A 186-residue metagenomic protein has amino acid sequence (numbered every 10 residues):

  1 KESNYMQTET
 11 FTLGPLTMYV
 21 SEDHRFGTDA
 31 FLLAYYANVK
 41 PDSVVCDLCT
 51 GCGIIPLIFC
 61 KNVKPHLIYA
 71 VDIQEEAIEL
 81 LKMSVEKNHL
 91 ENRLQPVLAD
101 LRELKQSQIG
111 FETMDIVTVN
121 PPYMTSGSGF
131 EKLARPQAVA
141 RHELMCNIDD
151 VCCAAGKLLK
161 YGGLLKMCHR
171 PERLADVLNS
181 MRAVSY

Functional and structural regions predicted by a protein language model:
Y5-K40: Class I SAM-dependent transferase core
V20, L98-A99, H169: Short loop/edge segments at beta-strand edges and connector loops that shape dinucleotide/nucleotide cofactor-binding
F26, M145-Y186: Conserved Class I SAM-dependent methyltransferase catalytic core
T28, T50, I68, D72 (+2 more regions): Residues at secondary-structure transition points
Y35-G110, I116-V119, T125-G127: Conserved SAM/SAH cofactor-binding pocket of Class I
K82, G129-K132, L178-M181: Short amphipathic alpha-helical segments
P121-D150: Mobile active-site "lid"/loop adjacent to the S-adenosyl-L-methionine
